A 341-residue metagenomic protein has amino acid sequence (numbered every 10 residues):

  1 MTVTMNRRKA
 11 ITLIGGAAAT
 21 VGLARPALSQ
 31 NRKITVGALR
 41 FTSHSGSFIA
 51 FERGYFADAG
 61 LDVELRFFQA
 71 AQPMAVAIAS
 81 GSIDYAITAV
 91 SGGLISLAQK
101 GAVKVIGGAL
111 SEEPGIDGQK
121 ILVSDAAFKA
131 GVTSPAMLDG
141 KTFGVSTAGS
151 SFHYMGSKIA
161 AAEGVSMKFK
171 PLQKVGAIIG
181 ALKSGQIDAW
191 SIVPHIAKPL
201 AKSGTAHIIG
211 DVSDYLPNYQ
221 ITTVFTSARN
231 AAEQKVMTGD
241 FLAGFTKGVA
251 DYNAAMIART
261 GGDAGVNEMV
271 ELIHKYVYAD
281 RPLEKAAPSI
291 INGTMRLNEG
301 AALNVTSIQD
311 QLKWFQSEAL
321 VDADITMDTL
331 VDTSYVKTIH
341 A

Functional and structural regions predicted by a protein language model:
T2-A17: N-terminal secretory signal peptides and thylakoid transit peptides that target proteins across membranes
S29-L172, A181, D188-P194, G210 (+1 more regions): Short, glycine-/small- and polar/acidic-enriched structural segments that line small-molecule recognition paths
S82, I87, L97, T142 (+9 more regions): Sec/Tat-exported extracytoplasmic proteins
S111-K120, A201, A206-Q234, L242 (+1 more regions): Periplasmic-binding protein-like
E113-P114, A130, D214, T294-L303: Short, solvent-exposed loop/beta-turn-alpha elements that line the ligand-binding surface or hinge of extracytoplasmic
A232-L320: Secondary-structure end/capping motifs
I308-A341: Conserved C-terminal helix/tail region of periplasmic/extracytoplasmic solute-binding proteins
